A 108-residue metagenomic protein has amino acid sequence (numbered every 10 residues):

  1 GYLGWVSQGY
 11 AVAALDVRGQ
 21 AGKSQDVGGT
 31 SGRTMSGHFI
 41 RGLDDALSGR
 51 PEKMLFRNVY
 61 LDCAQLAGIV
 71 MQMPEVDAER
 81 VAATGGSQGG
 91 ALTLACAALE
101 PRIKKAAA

Functional and structural regions predicted by a protein language model:
L3-V6, A11-L61: Cap/lid segment of the alpha/beta-hydrolase catalytic domain
A64-A108: Primarily recognizes the serine-hydrolase "nucleophile elbow" in alpha/beta-hydrolase and SGNH/GDSL folds
